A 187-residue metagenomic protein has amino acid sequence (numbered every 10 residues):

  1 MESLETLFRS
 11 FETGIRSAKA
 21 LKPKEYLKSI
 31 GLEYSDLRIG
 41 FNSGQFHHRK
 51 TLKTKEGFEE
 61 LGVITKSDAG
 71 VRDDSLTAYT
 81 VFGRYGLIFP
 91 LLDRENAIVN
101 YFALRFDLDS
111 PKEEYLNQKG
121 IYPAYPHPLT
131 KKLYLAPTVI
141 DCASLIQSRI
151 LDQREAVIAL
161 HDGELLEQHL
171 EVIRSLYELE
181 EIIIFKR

Functional and structural regions predicted by a protein language model:
M1-Y85: TOPRIM metal-binding catalytic domain and adjacent DNA-binding surface shared by DnaG-type primases
H47-E180: Phosphate-handling DNA/RNA-contact segment within nucleic-acid enzymes
F185-R187: Structural motif
